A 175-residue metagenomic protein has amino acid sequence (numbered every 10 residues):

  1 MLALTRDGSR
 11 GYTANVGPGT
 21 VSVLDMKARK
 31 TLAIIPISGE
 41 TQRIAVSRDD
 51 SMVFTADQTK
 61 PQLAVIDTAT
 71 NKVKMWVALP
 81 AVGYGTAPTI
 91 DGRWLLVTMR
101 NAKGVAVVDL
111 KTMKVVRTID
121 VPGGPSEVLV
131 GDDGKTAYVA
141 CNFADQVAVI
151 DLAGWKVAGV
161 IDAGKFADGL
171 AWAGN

Functional and structural regions predicted by a protein language model:
M1-N175: Predominantly soluble domains enriched in secretory-pathway, periplasmic, or organellar proteins
